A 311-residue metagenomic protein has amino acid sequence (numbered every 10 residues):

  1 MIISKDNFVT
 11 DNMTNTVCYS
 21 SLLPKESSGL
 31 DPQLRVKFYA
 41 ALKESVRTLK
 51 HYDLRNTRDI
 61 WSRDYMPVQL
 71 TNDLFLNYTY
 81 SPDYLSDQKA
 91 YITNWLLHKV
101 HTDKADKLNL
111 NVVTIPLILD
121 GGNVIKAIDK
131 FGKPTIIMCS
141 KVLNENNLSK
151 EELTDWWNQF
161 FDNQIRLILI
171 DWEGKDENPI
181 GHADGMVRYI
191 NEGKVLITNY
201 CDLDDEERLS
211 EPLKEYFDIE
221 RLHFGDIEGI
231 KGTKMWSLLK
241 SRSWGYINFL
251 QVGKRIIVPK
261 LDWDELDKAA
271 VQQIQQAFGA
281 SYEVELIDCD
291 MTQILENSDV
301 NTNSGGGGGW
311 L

Functional and structural regions predicted by a protein language model:
M1-L311: The feature marks the mature, well-folded catalytic cores of soluble enzymes
